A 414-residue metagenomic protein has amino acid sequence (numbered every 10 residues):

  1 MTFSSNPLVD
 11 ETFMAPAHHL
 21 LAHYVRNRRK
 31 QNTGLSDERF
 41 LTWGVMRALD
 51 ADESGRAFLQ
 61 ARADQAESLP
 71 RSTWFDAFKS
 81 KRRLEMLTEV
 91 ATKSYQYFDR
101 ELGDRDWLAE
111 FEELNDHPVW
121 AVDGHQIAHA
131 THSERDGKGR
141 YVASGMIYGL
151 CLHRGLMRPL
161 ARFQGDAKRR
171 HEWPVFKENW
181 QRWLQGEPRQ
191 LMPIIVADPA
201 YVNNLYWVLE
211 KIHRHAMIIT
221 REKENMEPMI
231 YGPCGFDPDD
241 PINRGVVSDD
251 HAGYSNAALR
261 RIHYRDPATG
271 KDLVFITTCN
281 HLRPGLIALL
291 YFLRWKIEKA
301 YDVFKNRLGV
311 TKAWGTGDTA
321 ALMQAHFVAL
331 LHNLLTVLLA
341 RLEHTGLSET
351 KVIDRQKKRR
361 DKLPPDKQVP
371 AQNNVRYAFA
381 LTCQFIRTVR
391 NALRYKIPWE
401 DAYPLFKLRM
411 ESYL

Functional and structural regions predicted by a protein language model:
M1-Y24, Q31-G34, F111, I212 (+3 more regions): A short, flexible helix-boundary coil/loop motif
K30-T33, A61-D76: Short, basic interhelical loop/turn and adjoining N-cap of the next helix at nucleic-acid- or acidic-partner-contacting
W43, F58, P70-F75, V119-I127 (+7 more regions): Short, conserved catalytic/metal-binding motifs centered on acidic residues
L49-D64: Short, charged amphipathic recognition helices of the HTH superfamily and cognate SANT/SANTA-like modules
F75-H153: Active-site-proximal, Lys/Arg-enriched surface segment that forms a nucleic-acid-binding/basic interface patch
T92-F98, L160-K271: An internal, acidic/charged active-site-proximal segment that coordinates divalent cations and/or engages
I287-G315: Short amphipathic alpha-helical "interface-anchor" segments enriched in bulky aromatics
G315-A340: Basic, amphipathic alpha-helical segments enriched in Lys/Arg and hydrophobic/aromatic residues
